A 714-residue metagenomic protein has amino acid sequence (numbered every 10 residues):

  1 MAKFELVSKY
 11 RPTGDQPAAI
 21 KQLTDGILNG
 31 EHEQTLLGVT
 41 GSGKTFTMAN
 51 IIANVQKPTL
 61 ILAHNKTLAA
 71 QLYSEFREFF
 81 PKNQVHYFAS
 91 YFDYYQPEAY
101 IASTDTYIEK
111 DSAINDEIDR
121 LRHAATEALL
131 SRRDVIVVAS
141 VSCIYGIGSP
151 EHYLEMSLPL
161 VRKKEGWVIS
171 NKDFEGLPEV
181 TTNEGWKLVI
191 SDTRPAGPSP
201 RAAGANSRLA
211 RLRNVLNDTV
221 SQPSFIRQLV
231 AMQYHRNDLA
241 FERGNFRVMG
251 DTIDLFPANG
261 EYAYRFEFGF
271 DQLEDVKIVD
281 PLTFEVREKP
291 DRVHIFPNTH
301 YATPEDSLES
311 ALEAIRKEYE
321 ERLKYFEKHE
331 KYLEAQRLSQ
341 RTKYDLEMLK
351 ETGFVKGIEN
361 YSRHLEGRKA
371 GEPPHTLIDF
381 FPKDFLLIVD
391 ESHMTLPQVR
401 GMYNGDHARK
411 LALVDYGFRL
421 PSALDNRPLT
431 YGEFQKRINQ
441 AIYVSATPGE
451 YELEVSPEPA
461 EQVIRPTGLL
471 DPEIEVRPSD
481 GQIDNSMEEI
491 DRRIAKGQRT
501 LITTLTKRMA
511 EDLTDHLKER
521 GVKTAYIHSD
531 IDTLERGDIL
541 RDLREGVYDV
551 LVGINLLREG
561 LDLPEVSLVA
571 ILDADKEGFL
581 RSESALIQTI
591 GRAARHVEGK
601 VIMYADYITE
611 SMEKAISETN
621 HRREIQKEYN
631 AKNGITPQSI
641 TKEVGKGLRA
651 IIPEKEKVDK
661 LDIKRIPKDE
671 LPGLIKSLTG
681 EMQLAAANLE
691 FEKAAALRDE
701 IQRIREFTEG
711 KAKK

Functional and structural regions predicted by a protein language model:
M1-L37: Conserved pre-motif I regulatory segment
L28-T35, K57-P58, D134-V135, Q498-R499: Pre-Walker A (Motif I) flank of P-loop NTPase domains
N29-I51: Walker A/P-loop
P58-A70, Y87, S140, K331-E334 (+1 more regions): Conserved strand-helix element at the start of the C-terminal RecA-like helicase core
A70-E78, E98-Y100, D512-H516: Short amphipathic alpha-helical segment within the helicase RecA-like ATPase core that mediates nucleic-acid
P81-Y91, Y95, G357, R499-L501 (+1 more regions): Conserved RecA-like helicase motor-core motifs
F88-E165, D218-N485, E489-A495, T514 (+4 more regions): N-terminal cationic and glycine-rich segments that engage phosphates or anionic surfaces
I531-I554: Conserved helicase ATPase core of P-loop NTP-dependent helicases/translocases
